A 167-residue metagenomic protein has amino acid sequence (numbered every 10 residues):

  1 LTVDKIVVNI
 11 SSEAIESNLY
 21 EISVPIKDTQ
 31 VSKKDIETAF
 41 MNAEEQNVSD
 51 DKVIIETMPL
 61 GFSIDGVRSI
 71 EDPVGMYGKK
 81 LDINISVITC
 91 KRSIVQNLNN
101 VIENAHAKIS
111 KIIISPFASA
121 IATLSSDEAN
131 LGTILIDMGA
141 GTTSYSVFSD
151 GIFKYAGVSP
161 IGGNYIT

Functional and structural regions predicted by a protein language model:
L1-L135, I152-K154, G163: Nucleotide/phosphate-binding catalytic cleft detector across ATP-hydrolyzing and phosphate-transferring enzymes
G139-A140: Short, glycine/acidic-enriched loop or turn micro-motifs at the edges of active sites
T143-V147: Short beta-strand scaffold segments in enzyme catalytic cores
A156-V158: Residue-level detector of high-confidence beta-strand sites
I166-T167: Catalytic P-loop NTP-binding/switch module of NTPases
